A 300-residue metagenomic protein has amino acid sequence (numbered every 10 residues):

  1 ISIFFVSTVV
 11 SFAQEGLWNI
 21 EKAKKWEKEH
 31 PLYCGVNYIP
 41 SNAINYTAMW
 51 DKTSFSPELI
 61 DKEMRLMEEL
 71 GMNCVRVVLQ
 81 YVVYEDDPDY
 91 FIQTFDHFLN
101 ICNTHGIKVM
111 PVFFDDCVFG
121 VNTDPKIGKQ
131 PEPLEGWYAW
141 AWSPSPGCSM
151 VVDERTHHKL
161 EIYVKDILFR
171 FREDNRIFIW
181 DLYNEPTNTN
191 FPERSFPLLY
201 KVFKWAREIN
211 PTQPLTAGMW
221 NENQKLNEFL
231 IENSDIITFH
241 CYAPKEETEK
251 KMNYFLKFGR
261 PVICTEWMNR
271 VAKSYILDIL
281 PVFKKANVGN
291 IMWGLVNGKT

Functional and structural regions predicted by a protein language model:
I1-Q14: Bacterial Sec-dependent N-terminal signal peptides
E15-S234, H240, K245-E247, F258 (+4 more regions): Active-site mouth of glycoside hydrolases
K251: Conserved catalytic-core segment of NTP-binding enzymes
C264-N269: Short acidic/histidine-rich active-site segments
M292-G294: Replace "adjacent to P-loop NTPase cores in ATP/GTP-dependent enzymes" with "adjacent to NTP-binding cores
